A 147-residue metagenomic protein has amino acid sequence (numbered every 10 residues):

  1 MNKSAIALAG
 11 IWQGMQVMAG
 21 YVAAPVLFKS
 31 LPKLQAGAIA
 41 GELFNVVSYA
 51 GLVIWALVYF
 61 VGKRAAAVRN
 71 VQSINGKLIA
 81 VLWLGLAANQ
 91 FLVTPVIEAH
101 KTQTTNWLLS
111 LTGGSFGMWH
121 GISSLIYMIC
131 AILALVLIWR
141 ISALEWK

Functional and structural regions predicted by a protein language model:
M1-N70, T102-G113: Interfacial loop at the N-terminal end of multi-pass membrane proteins
Q13, K77-F91: Hydrophobic alpha-helical membrane-insertion segments
L43, L111-C130: Individual transmembrane alpha-helices with interfacial aromatic-anchor signatures
G51-W55, I79, Y127-A131: Core segments of transmembrane alpha-helices that mediate helix-helix packing or line hydrophobic substrate/ligand
V58-A66, I129-K147: Transmembrane alpha-helical segments in integral membrane proteins
A67-A80, A143-K147: Cytoplasmic juxtamembrane regions at transmembrane-helix boundaries
A88-L108: Juxtamembrane non-transmembrane "cap" segments at the membrane-aqueous interface of multi-pass membrane proteins
